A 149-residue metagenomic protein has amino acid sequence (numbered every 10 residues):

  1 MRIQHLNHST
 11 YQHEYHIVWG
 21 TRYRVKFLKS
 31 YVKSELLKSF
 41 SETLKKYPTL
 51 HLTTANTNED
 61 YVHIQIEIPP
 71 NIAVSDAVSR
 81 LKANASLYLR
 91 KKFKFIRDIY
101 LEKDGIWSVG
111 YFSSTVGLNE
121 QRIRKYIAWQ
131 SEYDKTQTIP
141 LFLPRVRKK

Functional and structural regions predicted by a protein language model:
M1-K149: Basic nucleic-acid-binding interfaces
